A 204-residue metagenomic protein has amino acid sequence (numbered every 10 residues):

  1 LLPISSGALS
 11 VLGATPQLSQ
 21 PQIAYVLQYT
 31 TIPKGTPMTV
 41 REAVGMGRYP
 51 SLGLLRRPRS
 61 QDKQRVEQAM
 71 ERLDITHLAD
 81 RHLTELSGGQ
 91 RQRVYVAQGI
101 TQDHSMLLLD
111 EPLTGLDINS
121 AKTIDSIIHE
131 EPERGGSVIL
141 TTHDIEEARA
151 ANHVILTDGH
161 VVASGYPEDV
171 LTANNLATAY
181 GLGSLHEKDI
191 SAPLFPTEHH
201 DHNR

Functional and structural regions predicted by a protein language model:
I4-P21: Conserved ABC transporter NBD signature motif
G45, S60-L78: Conserved ABC ATPase "signature" region
H82-L86, Q90: Conserved ABC ATPase signature
G99-I100: ABC ATPase C-loop
L107-E111: Catalytic Walker B motif of ABC-type/P-loop ATPase nucleotide-binding domains
T142-H143: H-loop/switch region of ABC-family ATPase nucleotide-binding domains
A151-P167: H-loop (His-switch) and adjacent beta-strand-loop-beta switch element of ABC-type ATPase nucleotide-binding domains
D169-R204: ABC ATPase nucleotide-binding domains
